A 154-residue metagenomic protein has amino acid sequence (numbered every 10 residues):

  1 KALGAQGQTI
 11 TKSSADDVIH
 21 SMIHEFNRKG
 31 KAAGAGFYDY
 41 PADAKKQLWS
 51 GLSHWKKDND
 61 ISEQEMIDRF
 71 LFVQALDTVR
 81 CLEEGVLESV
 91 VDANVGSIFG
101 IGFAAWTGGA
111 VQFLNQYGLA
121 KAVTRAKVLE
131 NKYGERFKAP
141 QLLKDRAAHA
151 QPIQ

Functional and structural regions predicted by a protein language model:
K1-Q154: N-terminal glycine-rich phosphate-binding loop for ADP-containing cofactors
